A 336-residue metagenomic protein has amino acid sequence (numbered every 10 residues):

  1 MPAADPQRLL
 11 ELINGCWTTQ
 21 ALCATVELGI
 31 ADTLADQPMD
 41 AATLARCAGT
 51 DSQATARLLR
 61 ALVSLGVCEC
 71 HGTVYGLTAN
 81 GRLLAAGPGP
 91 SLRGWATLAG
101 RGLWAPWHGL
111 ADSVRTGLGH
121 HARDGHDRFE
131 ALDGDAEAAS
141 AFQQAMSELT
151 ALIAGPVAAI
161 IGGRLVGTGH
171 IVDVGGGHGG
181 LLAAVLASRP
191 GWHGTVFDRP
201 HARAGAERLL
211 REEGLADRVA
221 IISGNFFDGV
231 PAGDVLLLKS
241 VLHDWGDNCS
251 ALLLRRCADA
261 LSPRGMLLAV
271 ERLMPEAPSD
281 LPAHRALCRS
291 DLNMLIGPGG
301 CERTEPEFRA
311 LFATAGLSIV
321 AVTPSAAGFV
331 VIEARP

Functional and structural regions predicted by a protein language model:
M1-C70, G163-V166, H170-P336: Alpha-helical subdomain
P6-E27, D32-T33, P38, C47 (+1 more regions): Conserved Class I S-adenosyl-L-methionine-dependent methyltransferase catalytic core
